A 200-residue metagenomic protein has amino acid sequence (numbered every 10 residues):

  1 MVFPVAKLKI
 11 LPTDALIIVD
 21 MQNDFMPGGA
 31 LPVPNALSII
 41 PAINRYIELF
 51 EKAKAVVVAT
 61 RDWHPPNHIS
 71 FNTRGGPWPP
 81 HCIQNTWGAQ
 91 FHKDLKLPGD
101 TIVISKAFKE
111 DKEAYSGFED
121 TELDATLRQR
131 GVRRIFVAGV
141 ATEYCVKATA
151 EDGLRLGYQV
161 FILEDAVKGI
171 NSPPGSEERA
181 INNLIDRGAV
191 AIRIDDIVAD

Functional and structural regions predicted by a protein language model:
V2-I17, G29, N35, P41-K54 (+3 more regions): Active-site-adjacent betaalpha module
Q22-G28: Short acidic, Gly/Ser-rich segments with clustered Asp/Glu that frequently serve as metal-coordination loops in enzyme
F25, P66-N67: Feature marks short, surface-exposed loop/turn motifs that line or immediately flank catalytic pockets and channel
R61: Catalytic-core segment of enzymes that process non-peptidic bonds
I69-T73: Short aromatic-enriched loop/helix-cap "lid" or pocket-rim segments at secondary-structure transitions that line
